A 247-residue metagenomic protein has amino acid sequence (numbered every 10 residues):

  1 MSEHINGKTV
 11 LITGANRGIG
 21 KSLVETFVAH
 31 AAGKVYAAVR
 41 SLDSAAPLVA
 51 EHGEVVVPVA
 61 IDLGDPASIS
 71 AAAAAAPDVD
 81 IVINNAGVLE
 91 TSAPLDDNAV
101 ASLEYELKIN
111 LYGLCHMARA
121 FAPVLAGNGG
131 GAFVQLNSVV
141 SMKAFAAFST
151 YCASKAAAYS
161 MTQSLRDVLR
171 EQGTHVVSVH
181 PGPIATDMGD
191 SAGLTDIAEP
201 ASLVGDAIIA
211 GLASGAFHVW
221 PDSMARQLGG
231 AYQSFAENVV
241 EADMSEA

Functional and structural regions predicted by a protein language model:
N16-R17: Conserved glycine-rich cofactor-binding loop
V28-P47: Conserved glycine-rich Rossmann-like NAD(P)H-binding loop of the short-chain dehydrogenase/reductase
A60-A71, V100: The beta1-alpha1 cofactor-binding region of Rossmann-like NAD(H)/NADP(H)-dependent oxidoreductases
L89-E104, A147-T150: Conserved mid-core segment of classical short-chain dehydrogenase/reductases
A118, S154: Active-site helix of classical SDR
S138: Residue(s) in the substrate-gating loop at a strand-loop-helix junction that position the organic substrate next
S160, S164-S223: SDR active-site lid
